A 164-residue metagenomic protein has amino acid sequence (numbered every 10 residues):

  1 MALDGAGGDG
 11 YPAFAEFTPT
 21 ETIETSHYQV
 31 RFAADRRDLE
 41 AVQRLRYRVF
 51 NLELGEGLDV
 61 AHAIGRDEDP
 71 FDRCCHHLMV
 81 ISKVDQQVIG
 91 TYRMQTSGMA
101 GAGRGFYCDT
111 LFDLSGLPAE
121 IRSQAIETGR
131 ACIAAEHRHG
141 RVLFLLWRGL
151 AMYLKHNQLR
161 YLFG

Functional and structural regions predicted by a protein language model:
M1-T25: Short acidic N-proximal helix/loop "leader" segments that mark the beginning of a domain or an inter-domain linker
L3-D9, R46-G57, E68-P70, A100-D109 (+1 more regions): Short linear motifs at secondary-structure transitions and domain/linker junctions
A13-E16, T25, A61, L111 (+2 more regions): A near-ubiquitous, low-amplitude feature marking generic local secondary-structure context
A13-T20, I64-D67, L111-A119: Intrinsically disordered, low-complexity boundary segments flanking structured domains
P19-I89, R93-T96: Short amphipathic alpha-helix that is part of the acyltransferase structural core
T96-G164: Acyl-donor binding region in acyl/amide transferases
